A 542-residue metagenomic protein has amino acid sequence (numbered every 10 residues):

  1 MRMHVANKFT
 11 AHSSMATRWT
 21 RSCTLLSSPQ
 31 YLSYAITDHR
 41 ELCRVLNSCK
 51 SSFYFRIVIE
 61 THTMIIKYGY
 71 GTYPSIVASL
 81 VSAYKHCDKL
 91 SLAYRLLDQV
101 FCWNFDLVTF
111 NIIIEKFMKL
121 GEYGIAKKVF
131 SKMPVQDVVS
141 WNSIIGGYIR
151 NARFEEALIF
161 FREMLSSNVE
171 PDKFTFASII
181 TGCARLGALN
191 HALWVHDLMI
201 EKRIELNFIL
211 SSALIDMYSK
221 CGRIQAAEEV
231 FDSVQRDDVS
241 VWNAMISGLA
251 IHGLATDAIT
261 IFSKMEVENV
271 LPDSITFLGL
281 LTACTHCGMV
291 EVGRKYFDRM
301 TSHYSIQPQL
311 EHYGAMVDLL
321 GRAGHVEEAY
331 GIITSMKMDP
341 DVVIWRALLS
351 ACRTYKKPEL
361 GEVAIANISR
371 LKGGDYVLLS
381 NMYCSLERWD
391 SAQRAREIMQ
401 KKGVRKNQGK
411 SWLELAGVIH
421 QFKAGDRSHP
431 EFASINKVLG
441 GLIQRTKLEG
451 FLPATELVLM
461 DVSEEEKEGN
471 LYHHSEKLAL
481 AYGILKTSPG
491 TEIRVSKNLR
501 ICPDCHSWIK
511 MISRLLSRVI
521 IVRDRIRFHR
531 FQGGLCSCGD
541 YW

Functional and structural regions predicted by a protein language model:
M1-D137, G146-R150, E155-W542: Terminal (and in a subset, N-terminal) low-complexity or junction segments at the ends of helical repeat RNA-binding
